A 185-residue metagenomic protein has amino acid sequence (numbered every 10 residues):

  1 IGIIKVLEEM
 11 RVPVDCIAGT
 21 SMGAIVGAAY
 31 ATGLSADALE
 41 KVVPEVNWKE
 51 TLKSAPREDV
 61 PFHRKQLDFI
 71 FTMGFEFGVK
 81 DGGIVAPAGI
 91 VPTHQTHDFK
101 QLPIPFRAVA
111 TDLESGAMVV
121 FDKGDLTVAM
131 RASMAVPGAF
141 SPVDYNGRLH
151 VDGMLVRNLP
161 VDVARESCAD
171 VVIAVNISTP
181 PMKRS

Functional and structural regions predicted by a protein language model:
I1-T20, A28-S185: Patatin-like phospholipase
